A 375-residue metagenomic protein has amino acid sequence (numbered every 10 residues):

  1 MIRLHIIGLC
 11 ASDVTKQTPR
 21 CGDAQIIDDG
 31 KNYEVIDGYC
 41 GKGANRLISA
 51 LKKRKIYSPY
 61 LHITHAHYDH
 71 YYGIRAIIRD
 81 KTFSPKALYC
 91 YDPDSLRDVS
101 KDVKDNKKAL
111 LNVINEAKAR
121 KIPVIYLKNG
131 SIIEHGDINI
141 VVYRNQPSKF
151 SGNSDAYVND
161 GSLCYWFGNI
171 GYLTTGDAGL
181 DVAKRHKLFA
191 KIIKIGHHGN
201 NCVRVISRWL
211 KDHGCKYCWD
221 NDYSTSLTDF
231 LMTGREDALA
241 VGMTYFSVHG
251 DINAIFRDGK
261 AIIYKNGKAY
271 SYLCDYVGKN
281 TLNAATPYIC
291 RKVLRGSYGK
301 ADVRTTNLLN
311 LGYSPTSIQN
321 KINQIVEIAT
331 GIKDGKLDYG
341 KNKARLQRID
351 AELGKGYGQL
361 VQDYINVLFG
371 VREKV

Functional and structural regions predicted by a protein language model:
M1-I56, Y126-F189, I252-T281: Core dinuclear metal-dependent hydrolase active-site scaffold
C21, K42-G43, A66-Y72, S95-D98 (+4 more regions): Active-site environment of divalent metal-dependent phosphoester hydrolases
G30-E34, K42-C90, R185-N200, D212-G214: Active-site metal-binding motif and surrounding structural segment of the metallo-beta-lactamase
E34-D37, P59-I63, K86-Y91, Y126 (+6 more regions): Structural recognition of the beta-strand scaffold that forms the well-ordered cores of secreted hydrolase catalytic
A87, S95-V141, Q146-P147, D155-N159 (+1 more regions): Binuclear metal-ion centers of metallo-dependent hydrolases, dominated by the metallo-beta-lactamase
N283-A285, L294-T305, S314-P315, D334-R345 (+1 more regions): Extracytoplasmic Gram-positive cell-surface binding/anchoring modules and repeats
L309-T330, E352-V375: Repeat-associated, polar segments at repeat-unit boundaries in modular proteins
